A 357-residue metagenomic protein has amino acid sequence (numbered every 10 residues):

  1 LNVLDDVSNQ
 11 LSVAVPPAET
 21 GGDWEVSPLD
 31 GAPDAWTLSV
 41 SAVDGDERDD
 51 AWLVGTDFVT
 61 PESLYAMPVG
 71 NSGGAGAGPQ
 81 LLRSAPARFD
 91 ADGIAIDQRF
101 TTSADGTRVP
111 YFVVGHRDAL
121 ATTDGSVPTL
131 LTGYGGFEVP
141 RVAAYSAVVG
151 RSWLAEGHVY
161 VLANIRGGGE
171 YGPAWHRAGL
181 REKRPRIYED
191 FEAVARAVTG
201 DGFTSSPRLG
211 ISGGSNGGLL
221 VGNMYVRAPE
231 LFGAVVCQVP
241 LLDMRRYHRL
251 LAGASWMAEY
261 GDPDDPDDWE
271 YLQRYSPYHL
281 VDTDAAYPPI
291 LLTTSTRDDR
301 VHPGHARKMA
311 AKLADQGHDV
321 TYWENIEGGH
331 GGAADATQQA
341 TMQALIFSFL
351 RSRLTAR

Functional and structural regions predicted by a protein language model:
N2-A121, V139, A147-R151, A155-E156 (+1 more regions): Non-catalytic accessory segments flanking enzyme active sites
E47, T60, G125-S126, S205 (+1 more regions): Residue-level preference for short coil/turn positions at secondary-structure junctions
T56, V69, G135, G214 (+1 more regions): Flexible loop residues that form catalytic and substrate-binding hotspots at small-molecule/glycan-binding clefts
L64, L130, P229: ATP/adenylate-binding site constellation spanning eukaryotic-like Ser/Thr protein kinases, ABC-transporter
G76-A77, R83-G210, G214-S215, L220 (+3 more regions): Cap/lid segment of the alpha/beta-hydrolase catalytic domain
L162-R357: Active-site-proximal cap/loop segments of hydrolase catalytic domains
